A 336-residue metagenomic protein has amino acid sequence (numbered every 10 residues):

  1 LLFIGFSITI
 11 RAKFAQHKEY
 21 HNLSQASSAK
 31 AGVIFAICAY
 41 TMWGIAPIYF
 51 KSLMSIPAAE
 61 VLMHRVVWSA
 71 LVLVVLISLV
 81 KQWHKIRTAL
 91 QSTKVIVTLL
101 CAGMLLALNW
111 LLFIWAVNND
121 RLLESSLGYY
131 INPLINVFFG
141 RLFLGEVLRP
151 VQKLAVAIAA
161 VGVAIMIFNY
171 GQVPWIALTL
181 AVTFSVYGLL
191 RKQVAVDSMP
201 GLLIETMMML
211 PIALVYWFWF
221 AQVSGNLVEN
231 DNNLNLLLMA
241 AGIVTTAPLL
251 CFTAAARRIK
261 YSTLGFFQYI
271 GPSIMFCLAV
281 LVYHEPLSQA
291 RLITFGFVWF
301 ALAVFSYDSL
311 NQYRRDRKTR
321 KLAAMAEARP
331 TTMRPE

Functional and structural regions predicted by a protein language model:
F3-G5, V151-I167, L180, A290-S309: Hydrophobic transmembrane alpha-helices of multi-pass small-molecule transport proteins
I8-E60, A164-Q193, R314, R320-E336: Glycine-/small-residue-enriched transmembrane alpha-helix faces in small-molecule transporters and effluxers
A31-I37, K85-L112, W175-T179, N226-A247 (+2 more regions): Loop-to-transmembrane-helix transition segments
S55-E60, L111-G128, L250-F267, P286: Structural motif at transmembrane-helix junctions in multi-pass transporters
P57-L108, I135, T183, I204-F220: Transmembrane alpha-helices of multi-pass small-molecule transport proteins
V66, Y269, S273-E336: C-terminal-most transmembrane helix of multi-pass membrane proteins
W115, N132-V151, S273-L292: C-terminal transmembrane-helix exit sites in multi-pass transporters
L127-I131, S198-M208, T246-L281: Helix-helix packing/entry segments at the starts of transmembrane helices
